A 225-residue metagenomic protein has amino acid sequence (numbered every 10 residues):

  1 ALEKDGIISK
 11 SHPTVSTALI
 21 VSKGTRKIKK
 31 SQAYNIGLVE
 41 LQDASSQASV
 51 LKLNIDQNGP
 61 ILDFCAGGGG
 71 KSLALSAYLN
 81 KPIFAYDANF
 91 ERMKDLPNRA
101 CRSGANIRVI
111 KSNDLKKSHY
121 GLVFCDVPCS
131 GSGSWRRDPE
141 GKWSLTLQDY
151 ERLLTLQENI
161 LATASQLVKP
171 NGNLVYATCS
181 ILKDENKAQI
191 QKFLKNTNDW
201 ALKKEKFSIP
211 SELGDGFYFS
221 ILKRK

Functional and structural regions predicted by a protein language model:
A1-K225: S-adenosylmethionine
